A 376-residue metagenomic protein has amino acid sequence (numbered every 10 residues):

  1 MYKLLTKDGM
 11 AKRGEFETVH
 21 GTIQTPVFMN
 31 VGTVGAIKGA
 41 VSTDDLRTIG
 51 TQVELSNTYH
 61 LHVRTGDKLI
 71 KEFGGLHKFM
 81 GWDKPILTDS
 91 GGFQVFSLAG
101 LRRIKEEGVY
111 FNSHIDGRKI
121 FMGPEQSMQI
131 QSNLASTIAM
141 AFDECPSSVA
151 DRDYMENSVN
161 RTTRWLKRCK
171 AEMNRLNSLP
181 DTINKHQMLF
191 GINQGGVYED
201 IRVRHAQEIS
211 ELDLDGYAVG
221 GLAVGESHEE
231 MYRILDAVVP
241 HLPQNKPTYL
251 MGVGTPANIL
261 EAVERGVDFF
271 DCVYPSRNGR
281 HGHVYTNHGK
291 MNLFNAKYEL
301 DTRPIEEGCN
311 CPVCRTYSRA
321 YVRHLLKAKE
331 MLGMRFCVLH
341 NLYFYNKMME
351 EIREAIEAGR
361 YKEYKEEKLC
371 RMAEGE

Functional and structural regions predicted by a protein language model:
M1-E15, I23-G32, G39-A40, D143-V149 (+1 more regions): C-terminal extensions of enzymes
M1-I183, A296-E299: Non-catalytic, usually N-terminal nucleic-acid engagement modules in DNA/RNA processing proteins
G21, E54, D89, Q131 (+5 more regions): Conserved, mostly hydrophobic/aromatic
Q126, I130, N157, R161-R168 (+5 more regions): A non-catalytic, amphipathic alpha-helix used as a structural packing/dimerization or gating element in enzyme scaffolds
S147-D151, E156, G216-L222, M331-M334: Glycine- and acidic
T163, E172, L176, N184 (+1 more regions): Glycine-rich phosphate/ribose-binding loops and adjacent secondary-structure elements that form binding surfaces
E172-T182, K246, I352-Y364: Surface-exposed helix-capping loop/turn segments at secondary-structure junctions
